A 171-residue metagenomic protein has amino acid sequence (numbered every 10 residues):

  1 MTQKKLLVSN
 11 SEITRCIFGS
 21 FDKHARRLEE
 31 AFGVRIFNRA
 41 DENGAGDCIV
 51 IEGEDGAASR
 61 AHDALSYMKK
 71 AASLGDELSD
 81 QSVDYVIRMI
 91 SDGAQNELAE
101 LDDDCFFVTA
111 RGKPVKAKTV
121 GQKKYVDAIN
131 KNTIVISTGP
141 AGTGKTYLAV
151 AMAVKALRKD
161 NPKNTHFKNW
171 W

Functional and structural regions predicted by a protein language model:
M1-C16: Short glycine-/aliphatic-rich beta-strand segments at the starts of folded cytosolic domains
R15-N38: Short amphipathic alpha-helix segments
V34-D102: Interdomain "pre-motor" coupling segment immediately N-terminal to P-loop NTPase/helicase cores
P114-N130: Pre-Walker A adenine-sensing motif
S137-G139: Hydrophobic anchor at the beta1->P-loop junction of P-loop NTPases
G144: Conserved glycine(s) of the Walker
L148, M152: Hydrophobic positions on the alpha1 helix immediately C-terminal to the Walker A/P-loop
K155-T165: Post-Walker A helix-loop "phosphate-sensing" segment adjacent to the P-loop in P-loop NTPases
